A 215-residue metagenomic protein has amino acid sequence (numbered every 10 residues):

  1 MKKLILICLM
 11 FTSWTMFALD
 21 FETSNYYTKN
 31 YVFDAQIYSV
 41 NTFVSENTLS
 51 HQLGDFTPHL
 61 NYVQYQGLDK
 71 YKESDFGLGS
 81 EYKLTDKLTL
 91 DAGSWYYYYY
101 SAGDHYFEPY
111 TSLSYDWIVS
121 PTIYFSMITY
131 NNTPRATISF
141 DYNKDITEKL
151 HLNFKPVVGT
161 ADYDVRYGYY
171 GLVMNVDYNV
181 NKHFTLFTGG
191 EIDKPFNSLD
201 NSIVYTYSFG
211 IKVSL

Functional and structural regions predicted by a protein language model:
M1-E22: Cleavable N-terminal export/targeting peptides
L19-Q52: Outer-membrane beta-barrel initiation region
F21-T23, G54-L60, D86-A92, W117-I123 (+2 more regions): Repeated loop/turn-to-beta-strand initiation elements of outer-membrane beta-barrel proteins
N25-F33, L53-D55, Y62-Q66, Y96-Y100 (+6 more regions): Transmembrane beta-strands of outer-membrane beta-barrel pores
D34-T42, Y65-S74, Y97-F107, F125-A136 (+2 more regions): Solvent-exposed loop/turn segments connecting transmembrane beta-strands in outer-membrane beta-barrel proteins
S39-D91, W117-V119: Glycine- and aromatic-enriched membrane insertion/assembly motifs of diderm outer-membrane and organelle channel
S45-N47, F76-L78, A92, P109-T111 (+3 more regions): Membrane-embedded beta-strands of outer-membrane beta-barrel proteins, especially the hydrophobic/small aromatic
F140, K144, M174-N179, S202-L215: Outer-membrane beta-barrel "beta-signal"
